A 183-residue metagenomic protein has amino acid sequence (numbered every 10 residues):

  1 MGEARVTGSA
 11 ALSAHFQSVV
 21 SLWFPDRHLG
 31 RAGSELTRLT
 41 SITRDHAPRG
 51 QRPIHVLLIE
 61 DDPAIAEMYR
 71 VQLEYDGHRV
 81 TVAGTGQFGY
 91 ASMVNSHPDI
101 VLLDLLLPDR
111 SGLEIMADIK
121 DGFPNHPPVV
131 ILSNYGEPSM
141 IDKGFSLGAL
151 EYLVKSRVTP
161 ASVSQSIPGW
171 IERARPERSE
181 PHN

Functional and structural regions predicted by a protein language model:
M1-L57, A161-N183: Non-catalytic signal-transmission and effector/linker regions of two-component phosphorelay proteins
E60: Conserved acidic carboxylate
P63-V82: Two-component/phosphorelay signaling modules centered on CheY-like receiver
V82-I100: Acidic, metal-coordinating helix/loop segments flanking the phosphotransfer/catalytic sites of two-component signaling
A91, L113-N125: Short amphipathic alpha-helix used as the core "switch/output" element in two-component signaling
D104, S133: Active-site residues of response regulator receiver
P108, G122, E137: The feature encodes the CheY-like receiver
